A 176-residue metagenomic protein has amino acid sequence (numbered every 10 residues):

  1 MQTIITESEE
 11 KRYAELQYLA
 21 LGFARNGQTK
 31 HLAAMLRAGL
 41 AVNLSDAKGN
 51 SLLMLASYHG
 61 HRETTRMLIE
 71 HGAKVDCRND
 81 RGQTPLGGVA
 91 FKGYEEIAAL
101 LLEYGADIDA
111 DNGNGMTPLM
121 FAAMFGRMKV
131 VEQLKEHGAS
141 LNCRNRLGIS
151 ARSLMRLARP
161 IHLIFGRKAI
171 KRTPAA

Functional and structural regions predicted by a protein language model:
M1-A20, E136-A176: Ankyrin-repeat-protein effector appendages
H31, E63-T64, E96-I97, K129-V130 (+1 more regions): Conserved ankyrin/ankyrin-like repeat signature
M35, L68, L101, L134 (+1 more regions): Conserved hydrophobic site in ankyrin repeats
